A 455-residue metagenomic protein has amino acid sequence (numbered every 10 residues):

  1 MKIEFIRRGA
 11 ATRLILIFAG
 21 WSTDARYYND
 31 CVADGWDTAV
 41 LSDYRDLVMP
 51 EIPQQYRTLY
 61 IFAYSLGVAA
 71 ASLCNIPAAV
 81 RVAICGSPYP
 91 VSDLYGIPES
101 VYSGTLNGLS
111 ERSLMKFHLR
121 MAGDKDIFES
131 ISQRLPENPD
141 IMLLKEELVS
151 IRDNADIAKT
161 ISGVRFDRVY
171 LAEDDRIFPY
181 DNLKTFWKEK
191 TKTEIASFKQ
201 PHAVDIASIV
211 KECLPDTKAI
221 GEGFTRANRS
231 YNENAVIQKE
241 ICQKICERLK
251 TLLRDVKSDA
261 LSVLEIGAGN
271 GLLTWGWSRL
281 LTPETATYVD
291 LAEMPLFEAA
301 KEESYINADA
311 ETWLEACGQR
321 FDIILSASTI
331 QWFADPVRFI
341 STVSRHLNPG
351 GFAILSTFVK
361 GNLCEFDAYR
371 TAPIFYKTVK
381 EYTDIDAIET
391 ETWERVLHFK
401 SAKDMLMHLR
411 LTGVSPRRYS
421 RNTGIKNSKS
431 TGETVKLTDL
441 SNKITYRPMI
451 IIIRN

Functional and structural regions predicted by a protein language model:
V80-G108, F366: Flexible "cap/lid" loop of the alpha/beta hydrolase fold
E137-S150, K159-G163, F198-D205, E391-N455: Conserved Class I S-adenosyl-L-methionine
V169-L171: Short beta-strand/loop motif that positions the catalytic acidic residue of the alpha/beta-hydrolase fold
V236-D259: Conserved alpha-helix/loop element of class I SAM-dependent methyltransferases that forms part of the SAM/SAH-binding
L264-L314: Class I SAM-dependent methyltransferase SAM/SAH-binding core
I323-P336: A short SAM/SAH-binding and catalytic strip from SAM-dependent methyltransferases
V337-P349: A short glycine-rich, Lys/Arg-flanked "PGG" loop and its adjoining helix->strand segment in the class I
I354-T378: Conserved class I S-adenosyl-L-methionine
